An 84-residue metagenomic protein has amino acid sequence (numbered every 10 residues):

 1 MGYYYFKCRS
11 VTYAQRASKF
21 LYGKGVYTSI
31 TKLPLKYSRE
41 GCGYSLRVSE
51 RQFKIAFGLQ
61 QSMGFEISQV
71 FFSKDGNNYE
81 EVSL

Functional and structural regions predicted by a protein language model:
G2, E40-C42, E66-I67: A generic structural signal for well-ordered coil/turn residues at beta-strand boundaries that shape enzyme active-site
Y3-K7: Short glycine-/aliphatic-rich beta-strand segments at the starts of folded cytosolic domains
V11, Y22, Y27-V48: Amphipathic, hydrophobic secondary-structure cores in small proteins
T12-A17, K54-A56: Short amphipathic alpha-helices within nucleic acid-binding modules
F20-G23, S62: Short, solvent-exposed amphipathic alpha-helical segments in soluble enzyme and RNA/protein-processing domains
F53-L84: C-terminal structural segments of small proteins and small subunits
